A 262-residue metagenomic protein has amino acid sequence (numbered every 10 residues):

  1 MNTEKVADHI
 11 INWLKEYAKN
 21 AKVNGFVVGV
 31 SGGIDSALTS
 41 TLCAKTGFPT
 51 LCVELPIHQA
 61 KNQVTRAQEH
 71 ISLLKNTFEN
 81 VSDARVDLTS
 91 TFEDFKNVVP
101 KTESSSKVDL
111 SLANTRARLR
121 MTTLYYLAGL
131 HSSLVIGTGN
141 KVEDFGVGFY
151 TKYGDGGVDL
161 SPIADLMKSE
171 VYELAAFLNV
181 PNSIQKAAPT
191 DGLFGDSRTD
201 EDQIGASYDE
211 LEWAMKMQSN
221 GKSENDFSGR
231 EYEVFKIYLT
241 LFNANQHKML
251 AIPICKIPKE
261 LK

Functional and structural regions predicted by a protein language model:
M1-N2, V6-F26, T41-L51, H58-K61 (+7 more regions): ATP/NTP-dependent adenylation/nucleotidyl-transfer catalytic domains that generate, transfer, or process NMP-activated
G33: Conserved G/P- and acidic residue-centered "switch" motifs that form tight phosphate/ATP-binding loops in soluble
S36: Catalytic nucleophile loop
L119: His/acidic metal-ligating clusters that form di-metal
